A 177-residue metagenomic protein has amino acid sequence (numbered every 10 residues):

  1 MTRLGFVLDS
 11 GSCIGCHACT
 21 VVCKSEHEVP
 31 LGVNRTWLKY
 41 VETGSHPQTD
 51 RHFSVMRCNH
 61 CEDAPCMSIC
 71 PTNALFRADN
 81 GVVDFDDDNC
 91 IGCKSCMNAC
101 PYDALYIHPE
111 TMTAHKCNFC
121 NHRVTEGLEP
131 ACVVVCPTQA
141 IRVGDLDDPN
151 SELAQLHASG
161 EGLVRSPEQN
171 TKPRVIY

Functional and structural regions predicted by a protein language model:
M1-Y177: Non-ligating segments of multi-cofactor redox enzymes
